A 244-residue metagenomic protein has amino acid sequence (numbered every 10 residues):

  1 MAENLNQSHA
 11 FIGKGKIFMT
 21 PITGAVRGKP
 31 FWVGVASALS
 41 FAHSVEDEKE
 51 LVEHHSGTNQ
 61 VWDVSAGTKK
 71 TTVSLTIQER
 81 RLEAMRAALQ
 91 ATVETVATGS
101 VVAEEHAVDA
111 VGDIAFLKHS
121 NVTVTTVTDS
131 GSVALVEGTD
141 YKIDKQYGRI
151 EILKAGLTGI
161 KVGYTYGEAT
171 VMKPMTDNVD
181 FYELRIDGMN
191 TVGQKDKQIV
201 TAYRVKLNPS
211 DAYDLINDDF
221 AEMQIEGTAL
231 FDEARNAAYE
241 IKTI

Functional and structural regions predicted by a protein language model:
A2-A87, D140-Y141, Q198, R204-M223 (+1 more regions): Solvent-exposed edge beta-strands and adjacent loop segments that serve as assembly or binding interfaces
I22, S130-V136, K142-Y147, K154 (+1 more regions): Conserved short "hinge" loops at termini or chain/domain junctions
N59-D63, R149, E168-P174: Short secondary-structure capping micro-motifs at structural edges
T68-T72, I152-K161: Extracellular interaction modules
I77-E79, T158-G167: Short, hydrophobic/aromatic-enriched beta-strand segments in well-ordered soluble domains
R81-K142, T165-D196: Extended beta-strand solenoid/passenger and fiber regions
T126-T128, D144-Y147, E151-A155, Q198-I244: Mixed-charge, glycine-accented linear interaction segment located at domain edges/termini
